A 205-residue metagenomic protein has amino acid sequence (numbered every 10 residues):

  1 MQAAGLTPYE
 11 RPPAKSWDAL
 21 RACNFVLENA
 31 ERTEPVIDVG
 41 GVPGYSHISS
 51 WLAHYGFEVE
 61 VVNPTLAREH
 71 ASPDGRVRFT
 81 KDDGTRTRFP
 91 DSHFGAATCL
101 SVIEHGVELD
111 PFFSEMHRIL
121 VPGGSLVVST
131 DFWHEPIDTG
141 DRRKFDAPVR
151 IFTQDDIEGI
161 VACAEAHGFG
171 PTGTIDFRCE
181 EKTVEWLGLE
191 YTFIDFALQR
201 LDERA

Functional and structural regions predicted by a protein language model:
K15-T33: Conserved alpha-helix/loop element of class I SAM-dependent methyltransferases that forms part of the SAM/SAH-binding
P35-R86: Class I SAM-dependent methyltransferase SAM/SAH-binding core
T98: A conserved beta-strand element that flanks and buttresses the S-adenosyl-L-methionine
S101-H105: A short His-aromatic
D110-S125: A short glycine-rich, Lys/Arg-flanked "PGG" loop and its adjoining helix->strand segment in the class I
V128-F152: Short, glycine-/aromatic-enriched active-site segment of Class I SAM-dependent methyltransferases
P148-T174: Short alpha-helix
H167-F169, I175-A205: Core SAM-dependent methyltransferase catalytic element
